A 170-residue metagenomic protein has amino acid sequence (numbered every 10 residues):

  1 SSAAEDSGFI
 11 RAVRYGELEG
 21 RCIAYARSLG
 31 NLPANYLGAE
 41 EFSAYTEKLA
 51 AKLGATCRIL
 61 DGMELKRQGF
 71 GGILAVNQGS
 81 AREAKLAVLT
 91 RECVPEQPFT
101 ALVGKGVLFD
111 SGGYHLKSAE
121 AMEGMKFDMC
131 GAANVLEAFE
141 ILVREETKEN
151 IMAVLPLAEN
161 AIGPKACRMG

Functional and structural regions predicted by a protein language model:
S1-L108, I141-E145, E149: N-terminal hydrophobic/helix-forming segments and targeting peptides
T46, T100-L102, H115-E159: Alpha-helical metal-binding/catalytic segments enriched in His/Glu/Asp
V76-S80, K117-K126, R168-G170: A glycine- and small-aliphatic-rich helix-loop capping segment at beta-alpha/alpha-beta transitions that lines
F109-K117, I162-K165: Short acidic/His/Gly/Ser-rich catalytic and metal-binding motifs that mark active-site loops of diverse hydrolases
L155-L157, I162-G170: A structural-propensity feature for long, helix-poor, extended segments
